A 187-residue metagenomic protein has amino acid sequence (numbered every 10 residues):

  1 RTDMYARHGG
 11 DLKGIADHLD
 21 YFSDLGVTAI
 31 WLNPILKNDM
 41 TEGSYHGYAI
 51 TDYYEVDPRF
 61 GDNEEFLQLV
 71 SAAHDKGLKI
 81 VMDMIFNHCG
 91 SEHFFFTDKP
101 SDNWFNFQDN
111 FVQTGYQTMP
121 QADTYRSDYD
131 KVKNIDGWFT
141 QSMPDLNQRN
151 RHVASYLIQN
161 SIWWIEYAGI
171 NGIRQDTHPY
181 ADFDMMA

Functional and structural regions predicted by a protein language model:
R1-A168, M185-M186: Substrate-binding/active-site clefts of carbohydrate-active enzymes
Y5, H178-P179: Short strand->helix junction
V81, G172-H178: Short catalytic-loop micro-motif centered on adjacent basic/acidic residues
